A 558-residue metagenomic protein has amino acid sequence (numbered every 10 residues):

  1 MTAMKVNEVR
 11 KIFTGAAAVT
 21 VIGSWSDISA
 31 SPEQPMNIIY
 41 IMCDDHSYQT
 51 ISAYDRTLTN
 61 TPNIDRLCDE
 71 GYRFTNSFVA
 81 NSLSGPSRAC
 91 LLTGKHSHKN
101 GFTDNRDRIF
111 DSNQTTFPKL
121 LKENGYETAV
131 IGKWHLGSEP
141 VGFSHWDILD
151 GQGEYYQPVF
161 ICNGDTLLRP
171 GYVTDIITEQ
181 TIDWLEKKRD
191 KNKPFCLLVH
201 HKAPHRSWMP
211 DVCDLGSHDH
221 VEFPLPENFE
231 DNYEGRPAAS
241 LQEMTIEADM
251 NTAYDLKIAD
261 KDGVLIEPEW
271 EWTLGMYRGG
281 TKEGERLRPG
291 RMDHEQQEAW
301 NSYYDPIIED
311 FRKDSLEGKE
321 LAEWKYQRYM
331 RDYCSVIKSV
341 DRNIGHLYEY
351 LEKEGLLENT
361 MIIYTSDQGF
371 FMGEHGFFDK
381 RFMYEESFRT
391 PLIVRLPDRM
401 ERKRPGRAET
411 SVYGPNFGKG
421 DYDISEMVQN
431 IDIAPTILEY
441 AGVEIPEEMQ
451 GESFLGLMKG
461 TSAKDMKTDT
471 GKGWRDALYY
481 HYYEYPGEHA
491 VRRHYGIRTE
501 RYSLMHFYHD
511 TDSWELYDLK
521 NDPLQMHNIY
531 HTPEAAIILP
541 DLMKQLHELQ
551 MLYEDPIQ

Functional and structural regions predicted by a protein language model:
M1-A3: Short, Lys/Arg-enriched N-terminal segments with co-localized hydrophobic residues within the first ~10-30 amino acids
K5-Y508, D512-W514, P523-K544, E548-M551 (+1 more regions): Formylglycine-dependent sulfatase
Y517: Short, well-ordered alpha-helical segments that carry or flank key catalytic/ligand-binding motifs at enzyme/regulatory
K520: Residues forming the ATP-binding cleft of Hanks-type serine/threonine protein kinase domains
